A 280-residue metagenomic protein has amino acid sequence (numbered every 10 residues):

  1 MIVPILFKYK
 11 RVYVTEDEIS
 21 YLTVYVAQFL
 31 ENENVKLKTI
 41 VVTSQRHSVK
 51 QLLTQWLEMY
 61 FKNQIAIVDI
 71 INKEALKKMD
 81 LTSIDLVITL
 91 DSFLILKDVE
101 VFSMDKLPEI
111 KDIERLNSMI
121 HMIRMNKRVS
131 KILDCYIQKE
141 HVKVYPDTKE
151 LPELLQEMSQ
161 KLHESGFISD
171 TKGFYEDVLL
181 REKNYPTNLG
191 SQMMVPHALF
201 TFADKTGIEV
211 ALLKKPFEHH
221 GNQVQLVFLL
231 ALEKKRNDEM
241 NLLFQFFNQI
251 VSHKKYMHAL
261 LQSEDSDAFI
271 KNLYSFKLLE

Functional and structural regions predicted by a protein language model:
M1-R46: Conserved binding/catalytic microenvironments
V14-D17, F29, L37-K38, S48 (+1 more regions): Cytosolic covalent-transfer regions centered on His/Cys nucleophiles that carry phosphoryl or persulfide groups
L37-Q64: Short, charged N-terminal beta->alpha structural module
N63-I71: Short beta-strand elements in bilobed, periplasmic/extracellular small-molecule ligand-binding domains
I70, E74, K78: Short polar/charged helix/loop
